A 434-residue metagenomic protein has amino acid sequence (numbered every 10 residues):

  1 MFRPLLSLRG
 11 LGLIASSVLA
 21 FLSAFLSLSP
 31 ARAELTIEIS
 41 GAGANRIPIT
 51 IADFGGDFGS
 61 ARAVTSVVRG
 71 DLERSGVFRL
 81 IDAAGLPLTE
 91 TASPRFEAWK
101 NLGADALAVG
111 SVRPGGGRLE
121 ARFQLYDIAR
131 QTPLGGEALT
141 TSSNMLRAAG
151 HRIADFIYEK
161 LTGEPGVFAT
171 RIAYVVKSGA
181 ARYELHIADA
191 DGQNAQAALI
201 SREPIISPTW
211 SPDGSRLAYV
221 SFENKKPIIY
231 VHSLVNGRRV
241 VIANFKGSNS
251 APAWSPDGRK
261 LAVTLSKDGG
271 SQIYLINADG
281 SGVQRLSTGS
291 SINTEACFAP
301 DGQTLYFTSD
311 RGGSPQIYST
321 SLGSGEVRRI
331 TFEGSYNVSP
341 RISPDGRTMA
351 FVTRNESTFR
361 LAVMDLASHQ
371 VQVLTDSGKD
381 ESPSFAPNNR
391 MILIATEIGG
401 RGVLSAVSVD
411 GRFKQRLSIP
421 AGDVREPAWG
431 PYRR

Functional and structural regions predicted by a protein language model:
G12-S27: Bacterial N-terminal signal peptides
S29-A33: Sec/Tat signal peptide C-region and signal peptidase I cleavage site
L35, A92-F156: Amphipathic beta-strand/beta-sheet edge segments enriched in Tyr/Trp
E38-A98, A108, V112-P114: Short beta-strand->alpha-helix linker/helix-N-cap micro-motif that forms a surface specificity/interaction loop
V109, I172-V175, R216-V220, K260-T264 (+3 more regions): Residue position within the beta-strands of beta-propeller blades
R118-E120, A180-H186, K226-Y230, G270-Y274 (+3 more regions): Structural motif
E164-T170, S207-R216, P252-K260, A296-T304 (+3 more regions): Blade-terminus and WD-like Trp-Asp/Gly-His loop motifs, strongest in beta-propeller folds
D189-I206, H232-S250, I276-I292, T320-Y336 (+2 more regions): Multi-bladed beta-propeller domains
